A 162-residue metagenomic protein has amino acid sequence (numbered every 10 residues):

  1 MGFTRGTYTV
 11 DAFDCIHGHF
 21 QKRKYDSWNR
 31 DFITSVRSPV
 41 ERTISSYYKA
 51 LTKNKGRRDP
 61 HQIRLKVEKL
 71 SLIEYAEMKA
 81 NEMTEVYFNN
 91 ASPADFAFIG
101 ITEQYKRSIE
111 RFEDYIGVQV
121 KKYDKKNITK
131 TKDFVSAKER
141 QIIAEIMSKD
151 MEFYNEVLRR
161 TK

Functional and structural regions predicted by a protein language model:
G2-V36, V40-D124: PAPS-dependent sulfotransferase catalytic domain
H17-Q21, V120-K162: PAPS-dependent sulfotransferase catalytic core
